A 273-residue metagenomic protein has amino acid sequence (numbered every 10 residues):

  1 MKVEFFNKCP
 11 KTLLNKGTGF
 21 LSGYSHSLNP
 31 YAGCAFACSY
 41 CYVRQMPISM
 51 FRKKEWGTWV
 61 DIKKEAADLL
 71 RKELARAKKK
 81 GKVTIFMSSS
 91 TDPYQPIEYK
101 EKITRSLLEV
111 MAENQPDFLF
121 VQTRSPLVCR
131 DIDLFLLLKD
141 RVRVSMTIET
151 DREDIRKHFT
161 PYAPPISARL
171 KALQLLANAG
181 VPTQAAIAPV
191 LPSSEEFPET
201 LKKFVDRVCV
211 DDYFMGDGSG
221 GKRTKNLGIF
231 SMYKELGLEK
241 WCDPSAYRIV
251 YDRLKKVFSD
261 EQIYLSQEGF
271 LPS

Functional and structural regions predicted by a protein language model:
M1-A35, S39-R143, D151-D154, I166 (+1 more regions): Conserved Radical SAM active-site core
M1-C9, L191-S273: Auxiliary Fe-S-binding modules of radical SAM enzymes
H26, I85, L119-V121, V144-M146 (+3 more regions): Hydrophobic faces of well-ordered beta-strands that scaffold small-molecule active sites in alpha/beta enzyme cores
L70, I103-L107, D131, P165-A172 (+2 more regions): A general structural detector for well-ordered alpha-helical segments in enzyme core domains, enriched
S90-D92, R124-P126, T147-D151, A188-V190 (+2 more regions): Active-site beta-loop-alpha junctions enriched in small/polar residues
I97-E98, D131-D133, K157, E195-P198 (+1 more regions): A short acidic (Asp/Glu
V110-D117, K171-P182, P244-L265: A structural motif corresponding to the C-terminal end of an alpha-helix and its immediate exit/capping segment
Y162, A172-E195: Conserved strand-turn element in the central/C-terminal portion of the radical SAM core barrel that lines
